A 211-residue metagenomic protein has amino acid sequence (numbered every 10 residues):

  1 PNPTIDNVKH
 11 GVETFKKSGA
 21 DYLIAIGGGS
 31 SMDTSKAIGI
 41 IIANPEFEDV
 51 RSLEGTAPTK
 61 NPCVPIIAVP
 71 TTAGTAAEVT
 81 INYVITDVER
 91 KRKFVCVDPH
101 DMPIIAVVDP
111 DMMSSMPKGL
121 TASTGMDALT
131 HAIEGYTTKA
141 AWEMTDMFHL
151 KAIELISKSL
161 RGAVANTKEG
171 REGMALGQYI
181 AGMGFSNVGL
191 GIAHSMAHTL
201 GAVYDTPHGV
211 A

Functional and structural regions predicted by a protein language model:
P1-I5: Short beta->alpha junction loops
D6-D111: Glycine/threonine-rich beta-strand-loop-alpha-helix active-site module that forms ligand/phosphate-binding
V8, M32, M126, L150-I153 (+1 more regions): Short alpha-helical patches at coil-to-helix transitions and adjacent helical residues in well-structured domains
G11, T34-G39, A132-I133, I156-S159 (+3 more regions): Buried hydrophobic packing segments
I41-P45, G135, V203: Active-site catalytic microenvironments for nucleophilic, acid-base chemistry
N82-V188: Carboxylate- and glycine-rich phosphate/diphosphate-binding segment that chelates Mg2+/Mn2+
V188-A211: C-terminal catalytic subdomain
